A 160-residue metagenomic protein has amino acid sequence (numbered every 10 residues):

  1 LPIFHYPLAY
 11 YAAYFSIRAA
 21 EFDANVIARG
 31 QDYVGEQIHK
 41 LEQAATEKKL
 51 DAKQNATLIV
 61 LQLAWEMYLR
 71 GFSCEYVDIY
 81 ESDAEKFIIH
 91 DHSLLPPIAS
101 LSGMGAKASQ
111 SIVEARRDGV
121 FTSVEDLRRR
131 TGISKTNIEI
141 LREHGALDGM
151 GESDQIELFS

Functional and structural regions predicted by a protein language model:
L1-S160: Noncatalytic, beta-rich nucleic-acid-contacting surfaces in large DNA/RNA-processing enzymes
